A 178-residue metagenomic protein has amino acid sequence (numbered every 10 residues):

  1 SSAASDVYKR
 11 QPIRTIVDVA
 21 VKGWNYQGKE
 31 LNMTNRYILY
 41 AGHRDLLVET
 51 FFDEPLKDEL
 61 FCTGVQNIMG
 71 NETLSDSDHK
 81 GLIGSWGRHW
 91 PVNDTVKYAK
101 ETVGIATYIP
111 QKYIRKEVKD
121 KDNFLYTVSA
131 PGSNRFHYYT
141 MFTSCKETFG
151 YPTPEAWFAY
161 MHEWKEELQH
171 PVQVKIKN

Functional and structural regions predicted by a protein language model:
S1-Y8: Short, small-residue-biased leader/transition segments that mark boundaries at the very start of proteins
K9, I13-F61: Acidic, contiguous internal or C-terminal segments within carbohydrate-active enzymes that form a structured patch used
T15-V19, G81-S85, T127: Generic recognition of long tandem-repeat/solenoid scaffolds
G23-K29, P91-Y98, K146-F149: Short, surface-exposed beta-strand/loop "edge" segments at domain boundaries and coil↔beta transitions
T34, F61-N67, D76-S77, G150-E163: Composition- and surface-driven signal marking solvent-exposed, interaction-prone regions in large proteins
K57-R115: Polysaccharide-binding surfaces and accessory modules of carbohydrate-active proteins
I105-N178: Beta-strand-rich recognition/accessory modules
